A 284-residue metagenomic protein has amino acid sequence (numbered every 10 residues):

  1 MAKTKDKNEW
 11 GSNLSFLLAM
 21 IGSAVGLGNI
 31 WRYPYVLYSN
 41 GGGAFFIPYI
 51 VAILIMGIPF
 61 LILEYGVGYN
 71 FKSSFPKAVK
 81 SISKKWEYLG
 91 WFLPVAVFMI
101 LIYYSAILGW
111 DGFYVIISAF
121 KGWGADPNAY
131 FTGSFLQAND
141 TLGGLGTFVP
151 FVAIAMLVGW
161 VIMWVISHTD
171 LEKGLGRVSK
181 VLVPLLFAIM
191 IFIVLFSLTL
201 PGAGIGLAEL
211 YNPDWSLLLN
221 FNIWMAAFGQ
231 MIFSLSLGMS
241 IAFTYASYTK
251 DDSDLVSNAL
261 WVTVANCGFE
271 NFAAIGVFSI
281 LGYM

Functional and structural regions predicted by a protein language model:
M1-W31, F60-Y65, Y69-S81, Y88-W91 (+1 more regions): Membrane-interface "cap" regions at the ends of multi-pass membrane proteins
A2-L14, G176, K180-M284: Membrane-embedded translocation segments of transport machinery
T4-N8, V36-N40, N70-F92, A106-E172 (+1 more regions): Inter-helical loop and helix-membrane interface segments of multi-pass membrane transporters/permeases
N13-M56, W215: Transmembrane alpha-helical insertion/packing segments
L17-L18, F46-I47, A153-L157, L260: Hydrophobic alpha-helical transmembrane segments
L18-A24, I50-I55, F92-Y103, V158-V165 (+2 more regions): Hydrophobic alpha-helical transmembrane segments of multi-pass membrane proteins
G26, V97, Y104-I107, D111 (+5 more regions): Helical transmembrane-bundle signal
V36-P127, I232, T244, W261-Y283: Membrane-interface helix-loop-helix modules in multi-pass membrane proteins
